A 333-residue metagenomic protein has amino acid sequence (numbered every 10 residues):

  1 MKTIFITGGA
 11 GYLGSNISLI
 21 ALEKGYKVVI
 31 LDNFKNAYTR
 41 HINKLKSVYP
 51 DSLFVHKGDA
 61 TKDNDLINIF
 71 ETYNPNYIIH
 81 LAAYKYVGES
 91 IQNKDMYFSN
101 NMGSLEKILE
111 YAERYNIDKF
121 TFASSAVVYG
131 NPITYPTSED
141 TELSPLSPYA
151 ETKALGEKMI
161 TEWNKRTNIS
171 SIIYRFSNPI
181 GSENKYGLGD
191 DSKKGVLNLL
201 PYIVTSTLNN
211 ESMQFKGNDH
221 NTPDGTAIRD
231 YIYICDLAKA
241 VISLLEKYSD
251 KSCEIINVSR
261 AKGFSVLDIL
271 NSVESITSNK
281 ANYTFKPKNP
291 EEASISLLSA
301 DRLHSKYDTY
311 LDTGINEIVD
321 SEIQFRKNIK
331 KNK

Functional and structural regions predicted by a protein language model:
M1-S182: N-terminal Rossmann-like NAD(P)+-binding domain of SDR-like oxidoreductases, especially those catalyzing
I17, I108, I160, Y202-I203 (+2 more regions): Aromatic/hydrophobic pocket-lining residues that form π-stacking "cages" and hydrophobic walls in ligand
F34, P136-T137, L143-P145, L188 (+3 more regions): Short clusters of hydrophobic/aromatic residues that line enzyme substrate/ligand-binding pockets
T39, N178-N198, N209-R229: Short, flexible, glycine-rich and Lys/Arg-enriched loop motifs at helix boundaries that contact anionic partners
H41-N43, I133-Y135, E183-L188, A227-I228 (+2 more regions): Short aromatic-enriched loop/helix-cap "lid" or pocket-rim segments at secondary-structure transitions that line
F98, L146-A154, G189-L197, P201 (+2 more regions): Short-chain dehydrogenase/reductase
T207-K333: C-terminal substrate-binding subdomain of Rossmann-fold SDR/epimerase-dehydratase oxidoreductases
